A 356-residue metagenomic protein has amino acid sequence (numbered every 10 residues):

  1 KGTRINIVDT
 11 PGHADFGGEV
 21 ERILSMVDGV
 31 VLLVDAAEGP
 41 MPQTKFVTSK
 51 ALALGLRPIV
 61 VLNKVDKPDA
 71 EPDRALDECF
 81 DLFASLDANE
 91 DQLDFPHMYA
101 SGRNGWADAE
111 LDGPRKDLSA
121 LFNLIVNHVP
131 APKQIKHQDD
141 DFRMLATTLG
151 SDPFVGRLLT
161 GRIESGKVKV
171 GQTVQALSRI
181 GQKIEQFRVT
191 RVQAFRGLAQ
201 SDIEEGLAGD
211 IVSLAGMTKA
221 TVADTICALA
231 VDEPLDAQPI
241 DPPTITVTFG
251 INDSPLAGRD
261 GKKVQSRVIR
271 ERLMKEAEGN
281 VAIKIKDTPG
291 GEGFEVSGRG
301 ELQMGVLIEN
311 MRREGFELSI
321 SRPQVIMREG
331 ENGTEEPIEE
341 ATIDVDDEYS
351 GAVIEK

Functional and structural regions predicted by a protein language model:
K1-K356: Structural and coupling elements of P-loop NTPases
